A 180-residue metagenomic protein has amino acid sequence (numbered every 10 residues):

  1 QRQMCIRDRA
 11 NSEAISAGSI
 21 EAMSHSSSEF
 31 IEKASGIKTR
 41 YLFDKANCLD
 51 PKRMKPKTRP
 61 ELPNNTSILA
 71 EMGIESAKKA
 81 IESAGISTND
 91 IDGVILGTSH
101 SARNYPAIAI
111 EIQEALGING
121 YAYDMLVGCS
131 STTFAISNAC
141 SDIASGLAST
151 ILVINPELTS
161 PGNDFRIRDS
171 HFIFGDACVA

Functional and structural regions predicted by a protein language model:
Q1-I6: Short, small-residue-biased leader/transition segments that mark boundaries at the very start of proteins
R7-T66: N-terminal glycine-rich anion-binding loop in soluble enzyme alpha/beta folds
E29, D92, S149: Conserved acidic residues
E32-L42, P51-K52, T98-T150: Conserved catalytic cysteine-centered active-site region of acyl-thioester-dependent Claisen-condensing enzymes
K33, E71-I81, S170-A180: Hydrophobic pocket-lining "lid/loop/helix" segments that shape and contact the acyl-thioester
L49, M54-E75, Y123-S130, S170-F172: Active-site pocket-shaping loop/turn-to-helix segments
L49-K52, S76-D92: Phosphate/pyrophosphate-binding loops at sites that engage ATP/ADP/AMP, CoA/4′-phosphopantetheine, polyphosphate
A144-A177: Flexible, glycine-rich active-site loops centered on histidine and acidic residues that chelate a metal or position
